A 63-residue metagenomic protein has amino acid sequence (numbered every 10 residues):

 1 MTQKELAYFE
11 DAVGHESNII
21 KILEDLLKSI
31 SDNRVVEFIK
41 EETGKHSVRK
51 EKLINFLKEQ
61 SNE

Functional and structural regions predicted by a protein language model:
M1-E63: His/Met- and acidic-residue-enriched segments that coordinate or traffic transition-metal cofactors and support
